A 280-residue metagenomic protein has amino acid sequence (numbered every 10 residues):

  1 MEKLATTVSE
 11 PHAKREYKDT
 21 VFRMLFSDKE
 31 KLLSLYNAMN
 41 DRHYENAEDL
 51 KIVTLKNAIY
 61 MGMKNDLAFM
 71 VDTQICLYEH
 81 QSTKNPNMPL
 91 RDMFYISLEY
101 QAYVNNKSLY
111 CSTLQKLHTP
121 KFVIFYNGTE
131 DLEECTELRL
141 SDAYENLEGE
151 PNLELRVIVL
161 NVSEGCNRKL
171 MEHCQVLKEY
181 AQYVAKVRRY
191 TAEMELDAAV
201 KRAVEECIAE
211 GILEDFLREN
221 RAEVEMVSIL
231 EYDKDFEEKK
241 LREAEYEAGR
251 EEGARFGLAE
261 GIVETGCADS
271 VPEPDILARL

Functional and structural regions predicted by a protein language model:
M1-L280: Elongated, amphipathic alpha-helical interaction scaffolds
